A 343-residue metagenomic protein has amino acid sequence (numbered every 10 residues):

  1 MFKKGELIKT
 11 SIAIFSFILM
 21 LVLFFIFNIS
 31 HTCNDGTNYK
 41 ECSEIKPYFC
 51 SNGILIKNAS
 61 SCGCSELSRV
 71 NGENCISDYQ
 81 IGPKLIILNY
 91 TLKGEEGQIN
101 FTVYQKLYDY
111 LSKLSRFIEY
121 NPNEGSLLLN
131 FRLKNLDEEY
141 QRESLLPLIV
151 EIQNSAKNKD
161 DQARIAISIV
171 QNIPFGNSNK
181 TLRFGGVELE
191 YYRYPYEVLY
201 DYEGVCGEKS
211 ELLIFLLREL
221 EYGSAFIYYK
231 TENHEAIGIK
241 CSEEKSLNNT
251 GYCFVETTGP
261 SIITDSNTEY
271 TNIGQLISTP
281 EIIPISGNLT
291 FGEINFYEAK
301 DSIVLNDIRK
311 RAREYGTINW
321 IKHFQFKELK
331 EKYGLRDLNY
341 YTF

Functional and structural regions predicted by a protein language model:
M1-K3: N-terminal secretory signal peptides that target proteins for export/translocation
E6-I29, I76-F343: A structural boundary/capping signal
M20-S77: Cysteine-rich, disulfide-bonded extracellular modules and peptides in secreted proteins and receptor ectodomains
